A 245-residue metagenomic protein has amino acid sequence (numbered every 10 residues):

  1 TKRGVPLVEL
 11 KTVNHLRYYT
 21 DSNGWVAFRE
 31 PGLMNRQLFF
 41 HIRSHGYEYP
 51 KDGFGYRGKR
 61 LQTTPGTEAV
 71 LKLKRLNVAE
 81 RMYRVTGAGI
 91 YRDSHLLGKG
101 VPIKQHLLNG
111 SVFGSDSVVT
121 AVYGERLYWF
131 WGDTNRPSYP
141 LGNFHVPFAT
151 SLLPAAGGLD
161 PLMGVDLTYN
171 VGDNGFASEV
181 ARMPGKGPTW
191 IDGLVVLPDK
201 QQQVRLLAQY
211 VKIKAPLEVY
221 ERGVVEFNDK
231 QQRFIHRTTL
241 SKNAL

Functional and structural regions predicted by a protein language model:
T1-P6: Structural motif
E9-P31: Short, acidic Ser/Thr/Gly-rich low-complexity loop/linker segments typical of extracellular and cell-surface proteins
N14-L16, G46-E48, K230: Solvent-exposed strand-loop boundary residues in beta-sheet-rich modules
L16-Y18, R29, G58-L61, E179-M183: Beta-strand-rich interaction surfaces with strong enrichment in secreted/lumenal proteins
L33-L61: A short, solvent-exposed loop/turn motif at the edges and junctions of modular extracellular/periplasmic domains
G55-N77: Extracellular beta-sheet/turn segments enriched in Thr/Pro/Gly and aliphatic residues
L73-F113, V122-G187, V196-L245: Beta-rich carbohydrate-recognition and catalytic domains
S117-V119, G193: Conserved beta-strand position repeated once per blade in WD40 beta-propeller domains
